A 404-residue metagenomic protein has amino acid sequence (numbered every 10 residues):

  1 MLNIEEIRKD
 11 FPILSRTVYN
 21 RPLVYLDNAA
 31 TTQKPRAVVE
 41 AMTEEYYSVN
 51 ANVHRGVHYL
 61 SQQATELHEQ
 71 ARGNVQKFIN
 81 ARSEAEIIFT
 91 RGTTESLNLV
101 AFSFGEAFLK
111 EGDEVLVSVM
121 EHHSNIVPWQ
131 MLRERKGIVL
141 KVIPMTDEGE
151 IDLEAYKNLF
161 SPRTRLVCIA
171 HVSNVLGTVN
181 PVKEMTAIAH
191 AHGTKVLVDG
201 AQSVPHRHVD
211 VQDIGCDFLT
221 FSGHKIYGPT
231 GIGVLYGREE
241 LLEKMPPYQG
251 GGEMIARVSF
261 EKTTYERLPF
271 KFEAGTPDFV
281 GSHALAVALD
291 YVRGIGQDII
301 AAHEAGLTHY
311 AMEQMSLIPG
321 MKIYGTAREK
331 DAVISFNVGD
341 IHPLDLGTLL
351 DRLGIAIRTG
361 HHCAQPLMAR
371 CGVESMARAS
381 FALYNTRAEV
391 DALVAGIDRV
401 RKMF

Functional and structural regions predicted by a protein language model:
M1-F404: Pyridoxal 5′-phosphate
